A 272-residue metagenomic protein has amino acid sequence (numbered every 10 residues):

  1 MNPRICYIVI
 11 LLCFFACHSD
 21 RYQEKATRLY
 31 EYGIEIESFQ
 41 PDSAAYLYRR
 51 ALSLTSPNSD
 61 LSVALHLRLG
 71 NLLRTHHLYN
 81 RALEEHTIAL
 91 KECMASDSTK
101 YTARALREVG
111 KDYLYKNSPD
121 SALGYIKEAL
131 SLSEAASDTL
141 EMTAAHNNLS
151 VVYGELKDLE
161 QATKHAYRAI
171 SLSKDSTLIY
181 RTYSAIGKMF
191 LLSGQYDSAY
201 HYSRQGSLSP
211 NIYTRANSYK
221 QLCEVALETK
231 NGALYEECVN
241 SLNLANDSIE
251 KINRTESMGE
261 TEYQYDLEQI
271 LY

Functional and structural regions predicted by a protein language model:
S19-A45, D120, D197-Y200, R204-Y272: Hydrophobic positions within repeat-based interaction scaffolds
D20, P57, D97, S137 (+3 more regions): Structural signature of alpha-solenoid helical repeat scaffolds
E24, D60-L61, Y101, E141 (+2 more regions): Structural signature of alpha-solenoid helical repeat junctions
L29, L47, L65-L73, E85 (+9 more regions): TPR/Sel1-like alpha-solenoid repeat signature
P41-D42, Y79, T99, P119 (+4 more regions): TPR-repeat structural position
A44, R50-A51, A82, H86-A89 (+8 more regions): Tetratricopeptide repeat
L54, E92, L132, L172 (+3 more regions): Residue position in alpha-helical solenoids
